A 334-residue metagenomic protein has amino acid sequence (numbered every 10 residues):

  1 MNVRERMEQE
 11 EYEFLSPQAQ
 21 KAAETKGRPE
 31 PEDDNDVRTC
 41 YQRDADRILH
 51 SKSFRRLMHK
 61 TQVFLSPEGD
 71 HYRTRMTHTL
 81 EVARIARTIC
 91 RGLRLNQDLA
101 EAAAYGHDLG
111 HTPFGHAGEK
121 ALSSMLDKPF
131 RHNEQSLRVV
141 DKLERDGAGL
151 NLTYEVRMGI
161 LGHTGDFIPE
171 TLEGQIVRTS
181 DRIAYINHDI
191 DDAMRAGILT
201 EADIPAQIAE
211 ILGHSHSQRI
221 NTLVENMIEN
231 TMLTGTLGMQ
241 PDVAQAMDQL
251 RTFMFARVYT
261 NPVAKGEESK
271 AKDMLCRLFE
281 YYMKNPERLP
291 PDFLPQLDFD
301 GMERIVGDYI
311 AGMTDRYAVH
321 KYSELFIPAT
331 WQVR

Functional and structural regions predicted by a protein language model:
M1-R75, T79, A83-I89, N96-Q97 (+1 more regions): Histidine-centered, transition-metal-coordinating active-site segments
L99-M125: Aspartate-rich (DDxxD/NDxxD/DxxxD) Mg2+/diphosphate-binding motifs and their adjoining helix-loop segments
